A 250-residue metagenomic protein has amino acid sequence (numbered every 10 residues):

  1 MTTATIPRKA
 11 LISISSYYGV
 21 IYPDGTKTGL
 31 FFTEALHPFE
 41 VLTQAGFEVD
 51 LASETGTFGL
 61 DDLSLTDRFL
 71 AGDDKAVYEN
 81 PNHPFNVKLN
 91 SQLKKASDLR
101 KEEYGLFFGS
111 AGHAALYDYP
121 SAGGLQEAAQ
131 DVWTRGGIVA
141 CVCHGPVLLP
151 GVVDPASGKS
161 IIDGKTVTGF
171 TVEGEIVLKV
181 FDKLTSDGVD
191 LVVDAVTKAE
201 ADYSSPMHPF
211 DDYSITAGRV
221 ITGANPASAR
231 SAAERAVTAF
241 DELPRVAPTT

Functional and structural regions predicted by a protein language model:
M1-R135, L148-T250: Extended, subdomain-level signal for the structured scaffold at the beginning of enzyme domains
I138: Active-site cofactor/cluster-binding pocket
C141-P146: Short, thiol/selenol-centered motifs that function as redox-active sites or metal-ligating centers
